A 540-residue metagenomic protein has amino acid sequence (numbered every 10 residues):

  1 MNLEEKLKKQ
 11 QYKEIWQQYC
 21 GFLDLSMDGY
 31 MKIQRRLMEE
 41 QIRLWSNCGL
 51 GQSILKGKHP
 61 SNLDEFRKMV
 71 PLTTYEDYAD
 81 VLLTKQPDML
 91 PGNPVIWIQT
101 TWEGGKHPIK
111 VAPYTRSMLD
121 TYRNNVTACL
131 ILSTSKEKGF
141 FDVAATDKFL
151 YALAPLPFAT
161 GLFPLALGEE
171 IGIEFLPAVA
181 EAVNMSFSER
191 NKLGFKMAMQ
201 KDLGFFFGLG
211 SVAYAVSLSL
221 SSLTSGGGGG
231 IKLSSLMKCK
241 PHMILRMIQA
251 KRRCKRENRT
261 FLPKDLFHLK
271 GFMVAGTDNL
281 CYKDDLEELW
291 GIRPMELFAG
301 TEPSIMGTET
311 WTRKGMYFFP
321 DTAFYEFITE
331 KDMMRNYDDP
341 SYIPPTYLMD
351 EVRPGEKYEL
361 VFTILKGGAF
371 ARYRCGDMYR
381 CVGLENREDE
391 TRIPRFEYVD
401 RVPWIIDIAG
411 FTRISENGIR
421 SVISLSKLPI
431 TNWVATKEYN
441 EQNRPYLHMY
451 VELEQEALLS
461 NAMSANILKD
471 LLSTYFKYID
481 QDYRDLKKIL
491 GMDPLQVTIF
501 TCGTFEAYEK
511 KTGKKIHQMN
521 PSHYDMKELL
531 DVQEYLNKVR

Functional and structural regions predicted by a protein language model:
M1-G51, L55, V81, A166-R540: Active-site glycine/GP-rich loop and adjacent strand/helix microenvironment that borders small-molecule binding pockets
R36-R43, N47-I98, K106-D120, T127-F141 (+1 more regions): Active-site diphosphate/adenylate-binding microenvironment
P60-P71, K148-A154, D493-T498: Amphipathic alpha-helical surface "interface" segments used for docking/oligomerization or membrane association within
P87-L90, Y151, F206-G208, V274: Redox-cofactor binding/interface segments in oxidoreductases and associated redox assembly factors
I98-H107, G300-P303, C375: Ser/Thr-glycine-rich phosphate-binding loops at phosphate-binding pockets of nucleotides, nucleotide cofactors
S117-Y122, P294-E296: Long, hydrophobic, well-ordered secondary-structure blocks that form the structural core and pocket-lining surfaces
T121-A128, A215, G418: Short amphipathic alpha-helical face segments that pack within enzyme cores and frequently flank/anchor catalytic
L132-I173, E181: Conserved AMP-binding loop of ANL adenylate-forming enzymes
